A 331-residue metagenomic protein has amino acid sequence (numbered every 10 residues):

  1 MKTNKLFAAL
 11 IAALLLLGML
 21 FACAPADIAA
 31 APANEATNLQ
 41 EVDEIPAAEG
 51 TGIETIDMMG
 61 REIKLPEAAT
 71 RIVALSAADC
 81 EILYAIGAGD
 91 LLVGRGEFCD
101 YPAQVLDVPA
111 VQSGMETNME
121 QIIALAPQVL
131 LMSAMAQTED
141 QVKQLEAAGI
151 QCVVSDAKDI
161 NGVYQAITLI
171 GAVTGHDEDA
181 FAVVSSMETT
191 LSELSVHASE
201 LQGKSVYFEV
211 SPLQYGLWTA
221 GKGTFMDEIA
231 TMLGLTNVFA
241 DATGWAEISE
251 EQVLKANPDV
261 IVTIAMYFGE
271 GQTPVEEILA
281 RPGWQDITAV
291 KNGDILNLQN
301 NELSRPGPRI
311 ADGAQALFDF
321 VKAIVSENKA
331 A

Functional and structural regions predicted by a protein language model:
K5-F7, I11, F21-A78, D177-Y207 (+2 more regions): Bacterial Sec-exported substrate-binding components of ABC uptake systems
E49, G162-Q165, A172, F181 (+4 more regions): Structured C-terminal subdomain patch of bacterial secreted/periplasmic proteins
M58-G60, P109-E120, A242-E250: Short helix-initiation/N-cap motifs at beta->coil->alpha
R71-L125, V129-M135: A short, structured surface patch at a secondary-structure boundary
S76, A134-M135, V210, A242-W245 (+3 more regions): Short secondary-structure boundary segments
F98-Y101, L217-W245: Alpha-helical, coiled-coil/dimerization segments enriched in small aliphatic residues
T138-Q141, V153-L169, G203-F225, G269-Q272: Extracytoplasmic ligand-binding site segments that recognize negatively charged/polar headgroups
